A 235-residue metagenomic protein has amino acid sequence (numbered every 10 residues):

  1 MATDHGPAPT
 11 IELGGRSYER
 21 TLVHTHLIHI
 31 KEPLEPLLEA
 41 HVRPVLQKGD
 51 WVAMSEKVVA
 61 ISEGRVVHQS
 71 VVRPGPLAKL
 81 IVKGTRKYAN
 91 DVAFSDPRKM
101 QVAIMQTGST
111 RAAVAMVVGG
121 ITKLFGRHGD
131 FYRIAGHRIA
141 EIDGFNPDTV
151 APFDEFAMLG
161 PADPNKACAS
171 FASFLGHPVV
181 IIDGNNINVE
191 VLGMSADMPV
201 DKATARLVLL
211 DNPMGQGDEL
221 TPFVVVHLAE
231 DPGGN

Functional and structural regions predicted by a protein language model:
M1-N235: N-terminal and secondary-structure boundary signal
